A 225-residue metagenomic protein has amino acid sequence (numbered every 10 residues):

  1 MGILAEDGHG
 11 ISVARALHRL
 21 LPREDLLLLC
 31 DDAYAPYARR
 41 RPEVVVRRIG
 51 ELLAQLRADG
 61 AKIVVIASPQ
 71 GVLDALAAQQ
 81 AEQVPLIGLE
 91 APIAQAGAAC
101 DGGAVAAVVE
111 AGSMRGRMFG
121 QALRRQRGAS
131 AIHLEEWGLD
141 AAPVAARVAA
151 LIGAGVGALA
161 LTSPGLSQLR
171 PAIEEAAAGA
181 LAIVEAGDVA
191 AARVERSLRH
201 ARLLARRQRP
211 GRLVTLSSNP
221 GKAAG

Functional and structural regions predicted by a protein language model:
M1-G225: Non-catalytic structural scaffold of enzyme domains
